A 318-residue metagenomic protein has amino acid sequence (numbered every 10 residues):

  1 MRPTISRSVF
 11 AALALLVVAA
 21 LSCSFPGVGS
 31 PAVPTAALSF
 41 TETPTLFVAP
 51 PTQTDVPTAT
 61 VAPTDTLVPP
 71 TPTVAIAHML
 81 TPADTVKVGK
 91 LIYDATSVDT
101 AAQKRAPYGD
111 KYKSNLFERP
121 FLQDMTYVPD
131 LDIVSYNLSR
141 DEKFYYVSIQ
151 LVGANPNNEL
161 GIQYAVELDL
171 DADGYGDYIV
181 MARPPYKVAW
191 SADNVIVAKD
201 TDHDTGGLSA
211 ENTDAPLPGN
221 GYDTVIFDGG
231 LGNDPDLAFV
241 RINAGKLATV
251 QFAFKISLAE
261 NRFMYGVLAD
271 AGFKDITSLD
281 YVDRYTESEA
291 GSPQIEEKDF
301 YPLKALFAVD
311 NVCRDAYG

Functional and structural regions predicted by a protein language model:
R2-L21: Sec-dependent bacterial lipoprotein signal peptides
V18-V86, K90, D94-T96: Ser/Thr-rich, Proline-interspersed low-complexity disordered segments
F47, L67-T85, G174-P185, L258-G318: Acidic/polar low-complexity flexible segments
T54, T60, T64-T66, Y93-A95 (+4 more regions): Intrinsic low-complexity, glycine/proline- and repeat-rich, mixed-charge intrinsically disordered regions appended
V74-I92, N115-L208: Surface-exposed, glycine/proline- and aromatic-rich loop segments on solvent-exposed faces across compartments
V180, W190-F263, L279: Short helix-loop boundary/capping segments
